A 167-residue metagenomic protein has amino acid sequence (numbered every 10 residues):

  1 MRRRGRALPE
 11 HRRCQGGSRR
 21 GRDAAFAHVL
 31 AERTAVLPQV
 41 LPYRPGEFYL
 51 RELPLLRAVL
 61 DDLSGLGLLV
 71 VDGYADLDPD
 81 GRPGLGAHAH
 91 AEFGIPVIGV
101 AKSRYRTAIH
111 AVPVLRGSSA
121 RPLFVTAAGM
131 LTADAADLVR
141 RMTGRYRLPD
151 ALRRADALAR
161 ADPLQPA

Functional and structural regions predicted by a protein language model:
M1-E10: Two-metal-ion RNase H-like nuclease active-site motif
R4, V71-Y74, D78-D80, V100-K102: Short His-Asn-centered micro-motif
R13, D80-G81, I109: Short glycine-/acidic-enriched loop or helix-start segments at secondary-structure transitions that form or flank
C14-R20: Short beta-strand scaffold segments in enzyme catalytic cores
F26, A31-R33, P38-L41, P45 (+6 more regions): C-terminal binding/interaction regions
F48-Y49, I98: Hydrophobic alpha-helical segments that drive targeting, anchoring, or assembly
G81-A91: Charged helix-capping and loop-helix junction motifs
